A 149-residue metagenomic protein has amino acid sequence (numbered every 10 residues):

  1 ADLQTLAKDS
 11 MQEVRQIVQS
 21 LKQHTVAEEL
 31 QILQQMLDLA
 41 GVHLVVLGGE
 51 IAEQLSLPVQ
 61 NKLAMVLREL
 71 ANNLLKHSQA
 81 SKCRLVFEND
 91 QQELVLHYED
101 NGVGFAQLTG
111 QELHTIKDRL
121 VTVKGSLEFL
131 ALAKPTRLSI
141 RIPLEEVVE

Functional and structural regions predicted by a protein language model:
A1-L3, A7-S10: Hydrophobic alpha-helical segment of the DHp
T25-N61, L75, L120: Helix-loop-beta hinge of the Bergerat
Q60-K82: Conserved ATP-binding N-box helix of the HATPase_c
K82-Q92: Short beta-strand/loop element within the Bergerat-fold HATPase_c
E93-H97, R137-S139: Short, highly conserved beta-strand within the GHKL-type HATPase_c fold
D100: Acidic ATP/Mg2+-coordinating residue in the GHKL
V103-G104: Glycine-rich G1-box
L108-R141: ATP phosphate-binding glycine-rich loop and adjacent ATP-lid/helix-beta elements within ATP-binding kinase/ATPase
